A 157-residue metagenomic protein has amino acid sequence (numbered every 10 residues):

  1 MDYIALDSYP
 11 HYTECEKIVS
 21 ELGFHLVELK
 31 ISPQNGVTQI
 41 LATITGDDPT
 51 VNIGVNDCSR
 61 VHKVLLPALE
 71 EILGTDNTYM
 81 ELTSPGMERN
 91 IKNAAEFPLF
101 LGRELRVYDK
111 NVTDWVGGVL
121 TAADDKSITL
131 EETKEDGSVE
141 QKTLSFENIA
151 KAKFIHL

Functional and structural regions predicted by a protein language model:
M1-L157: Short Lys/Arg-rich amphipathic alpha-helical segments
